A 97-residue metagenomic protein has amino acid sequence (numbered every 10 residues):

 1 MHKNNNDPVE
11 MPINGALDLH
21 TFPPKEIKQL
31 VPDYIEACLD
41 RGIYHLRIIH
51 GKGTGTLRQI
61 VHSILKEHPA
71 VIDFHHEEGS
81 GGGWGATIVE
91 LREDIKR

Functional and structural regions predicted by a protein language model:
M1-R97: Long, charged, low-complexity intrinsically disordered regions
